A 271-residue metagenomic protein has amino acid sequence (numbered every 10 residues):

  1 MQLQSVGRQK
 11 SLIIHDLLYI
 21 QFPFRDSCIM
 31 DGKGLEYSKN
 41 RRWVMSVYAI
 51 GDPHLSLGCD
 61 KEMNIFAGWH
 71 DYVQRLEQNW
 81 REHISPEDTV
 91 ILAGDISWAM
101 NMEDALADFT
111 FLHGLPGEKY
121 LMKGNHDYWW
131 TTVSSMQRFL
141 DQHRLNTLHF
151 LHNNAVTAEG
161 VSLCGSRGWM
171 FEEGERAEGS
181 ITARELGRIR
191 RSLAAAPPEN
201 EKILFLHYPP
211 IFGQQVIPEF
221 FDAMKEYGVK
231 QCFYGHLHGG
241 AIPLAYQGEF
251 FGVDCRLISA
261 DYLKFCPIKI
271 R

Functional and structural regions predicted by a protein language model:
L3-S5, F22, Y37: Cationic, low-complexity basic patches in intrinsically disordered or flexible, solvent-exposed regions
Y37, S46, D60-A158, P218-V229 (+1 more regions): Core catalytic region of metal-dependent phosphoesterases/phosphodiesterases, especially metallo-beta-lactamase-like
W43-Y48, L55, A155-G165, G248-C255: Beta-strand-turn-beta hairpins that frame and shape the catalytic cleft of phosphate-ester-processing enzymes
D52, G94-D95, G124-N125, H207 (+1 more regions): Active-site glycine-centered loops adjacent to acidic/histidine catalytic or metal-binding residues that shape
P53-D60, G114, T131-E219, A223: Conserved catalytic scaffold of divalent metal-dependent phosphoesterases
Y120, P210-R271: Conserved beta-sheet core of the metallophosphoesterase superfamily
